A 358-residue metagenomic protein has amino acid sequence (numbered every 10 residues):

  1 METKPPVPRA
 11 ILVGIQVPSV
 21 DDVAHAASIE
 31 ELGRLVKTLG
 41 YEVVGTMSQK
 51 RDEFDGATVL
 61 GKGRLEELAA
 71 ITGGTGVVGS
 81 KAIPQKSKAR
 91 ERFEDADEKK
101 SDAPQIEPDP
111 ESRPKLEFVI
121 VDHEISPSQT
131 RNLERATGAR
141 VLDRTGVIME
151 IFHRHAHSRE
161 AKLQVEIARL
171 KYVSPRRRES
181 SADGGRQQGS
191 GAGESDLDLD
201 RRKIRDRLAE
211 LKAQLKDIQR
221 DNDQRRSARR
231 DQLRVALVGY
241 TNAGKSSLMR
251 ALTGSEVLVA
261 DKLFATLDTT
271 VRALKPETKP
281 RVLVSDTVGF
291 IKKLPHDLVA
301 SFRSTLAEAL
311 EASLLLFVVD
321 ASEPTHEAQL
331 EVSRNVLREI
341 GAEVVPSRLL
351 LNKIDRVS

Functional and structural regions predicted by a protein language model:
M1-R144: N-terminal accessory targeting/assembly segments
E2-V13, V20-D21, R178-L315, V319: Conserved G1/Walker A P-loop phosphate-binding module
A10, G45, F118, A139 (+4 more regions): Hydrophobic "anchor" residues on beta-strands that sit immediately upstream of conserved functional sites
Q16-D21, R51, D55, I83-P84 (+7 more regions): Conserved Switch II/interswitch segment of TRAFAC-class P-loop GTPases
D22-H25, T58-K62, H123-E124, A156 (+3 more regions): Conserved phosphate/pyrophosphate-binding and hydrolysis machinery centered on Walker-type P-loop NTPases, extending
V23-A27, R131-N132, D297-A300, A328-V332: Generic recognition of short, well-ordered alpha-helical segments
T38, A136-A192, D196, E210 (+2 more regions): Canonical P-loop GTPase G-domain recognition
T38, E67, G74, N132 (+8 more regions): Residues on one face of amphipathic alpha-helical coiled coils
